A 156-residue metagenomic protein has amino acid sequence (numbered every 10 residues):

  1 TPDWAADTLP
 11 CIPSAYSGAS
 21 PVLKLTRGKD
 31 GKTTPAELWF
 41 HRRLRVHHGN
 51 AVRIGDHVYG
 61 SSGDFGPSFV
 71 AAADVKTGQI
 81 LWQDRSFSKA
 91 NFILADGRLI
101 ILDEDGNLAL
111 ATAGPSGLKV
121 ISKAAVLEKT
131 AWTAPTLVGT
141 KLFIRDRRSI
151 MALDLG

Functional and structural regions predicted by a protein language model:
T1-G156: Noncatalytic, solvent-exposed loop/strand surfaces of beta-propeller-type extracellular/periplasmic domains
